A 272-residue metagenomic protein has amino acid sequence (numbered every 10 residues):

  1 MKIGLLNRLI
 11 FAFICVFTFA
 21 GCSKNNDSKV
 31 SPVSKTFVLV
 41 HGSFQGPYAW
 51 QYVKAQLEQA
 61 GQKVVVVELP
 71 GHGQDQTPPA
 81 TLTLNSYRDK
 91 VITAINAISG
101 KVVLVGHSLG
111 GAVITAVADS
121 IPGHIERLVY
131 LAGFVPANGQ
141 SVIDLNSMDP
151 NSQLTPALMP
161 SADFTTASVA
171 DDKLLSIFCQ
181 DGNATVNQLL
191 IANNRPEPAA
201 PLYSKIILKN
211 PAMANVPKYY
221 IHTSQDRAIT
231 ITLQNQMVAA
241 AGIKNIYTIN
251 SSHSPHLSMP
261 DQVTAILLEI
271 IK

Functional and structural regions predicted by a protein language model:
L6, V16-K35: Bacterial Sec-dependent N-terminal signal peptides
P32-Q74: Conserved HGGG/HGGXW glycine-rich cap/lid loop of the alpha/beta-hydrolase fold
G71-V103, D119-S120, N146: Active-site loop/oxyanion-hole signature of alpha/beta-hydrolase fold enzymes
V105-G110, I114: Gly/Ala-rich beta-loop-alpha elbow adjacent to hydrolase catalytic centers
I125, V129-A167, P201-L202, I207: Flexible "cap/lid" loop of the alpha/beta hydrolase fold
P196-A241, N245-S251, P255-H256: Conserved serine/cysteine hydrolase catalytic core
L257-I271: Post-His helix in hydrolase/transferase enzymes
